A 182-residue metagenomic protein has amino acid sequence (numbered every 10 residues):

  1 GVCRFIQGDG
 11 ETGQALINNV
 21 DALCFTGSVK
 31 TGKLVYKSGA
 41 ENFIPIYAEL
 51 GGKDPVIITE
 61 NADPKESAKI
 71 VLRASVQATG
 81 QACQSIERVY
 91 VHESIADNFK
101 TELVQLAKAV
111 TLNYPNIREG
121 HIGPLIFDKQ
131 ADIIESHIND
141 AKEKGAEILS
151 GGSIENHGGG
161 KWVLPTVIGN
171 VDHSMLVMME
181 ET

Functional and structural regions predicted by a protein language model:
G1, S174, M179-T182: Short, intrinsically disordered, charge-balanced linker/junction segments flanking boundaries in proteins
G1-G13: PLP-dependent aminotransferase-like
T12-A15, T79-G80, L176-V177: Short, flexible, glycine/charge-rich loop motifs used to bind or transfer phosphoryl groups or to couple energy/partner
A15-L16, T182: Structural alpha-helical scaffold elements that stabilize or flank donor/cofactor-binding regions in carbohydrate
D21-A22, S28-H173: ALDH superfamily catalytic-core signature
